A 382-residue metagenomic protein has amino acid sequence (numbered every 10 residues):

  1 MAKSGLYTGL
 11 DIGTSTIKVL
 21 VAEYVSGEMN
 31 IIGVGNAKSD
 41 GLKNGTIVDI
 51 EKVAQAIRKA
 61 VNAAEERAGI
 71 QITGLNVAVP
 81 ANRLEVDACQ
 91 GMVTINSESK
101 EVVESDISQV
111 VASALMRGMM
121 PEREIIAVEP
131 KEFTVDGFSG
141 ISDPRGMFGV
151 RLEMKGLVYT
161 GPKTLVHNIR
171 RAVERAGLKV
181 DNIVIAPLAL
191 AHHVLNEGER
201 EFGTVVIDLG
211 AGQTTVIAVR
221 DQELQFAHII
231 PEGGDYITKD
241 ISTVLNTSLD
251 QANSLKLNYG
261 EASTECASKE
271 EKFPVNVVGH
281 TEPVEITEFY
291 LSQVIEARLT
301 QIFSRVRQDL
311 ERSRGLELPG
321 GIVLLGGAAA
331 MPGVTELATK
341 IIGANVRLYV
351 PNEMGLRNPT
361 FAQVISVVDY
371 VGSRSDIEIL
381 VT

Functional and structural regions predicted by a protein language model:
M1-T16, L20-V205, E223-Q225, T247-I295 (+2 more regions): Nucleotide/phosphate-binding catalytic cleft detector across ATP-hydrolyzing and phosphate-transferring enzymes
L10-T16, V79-A81, V206-Q213, V219-Q222 (+2 more regions): A short acidic Gly-Thr/Ser loop motif
D11, E174, N196, D208 (+3 more regions): Extended, folded domain segments that form the structural surfaces/walls around functional sites
N44-I47, K239-D240, M354-F361: Short, charged, surface-exposed secondary-structure boundary motifs
G161, E261-S263, L318-T339: Glycine-rich phosphate-binding loops at beta-strand->alpha-helix junctions
P231-A252: A conserved active-site cap/scaffold subdomain adjacent to cofactor or substrate pockets
Q308-G326, N345-N352: Hydrophobic alpha-helical bundle architecture
R347-T382: Glycine-rich phosphate-binding/hydrolytic loop that grips phosphoryl groups
